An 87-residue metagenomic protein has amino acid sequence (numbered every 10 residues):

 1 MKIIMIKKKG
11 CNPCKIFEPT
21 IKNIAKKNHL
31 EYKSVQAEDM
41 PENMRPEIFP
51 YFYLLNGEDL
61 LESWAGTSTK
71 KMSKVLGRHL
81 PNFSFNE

Functional and structural regions predicted by a protein language model:
M1-A25: Local sequence-structure signature of Cys/Sec-based thiol-disulfide redox active-site neighborhoods
A37-N43: Structural microenvironment flanking redox-active thiols in thiol-disulfide oxidoreductases
M44-L54: Structural micro-motif
Y53-E87: Non-catalytic, surface beta->alpha helical segment in thiol-disulfide oxidoreductase systems
